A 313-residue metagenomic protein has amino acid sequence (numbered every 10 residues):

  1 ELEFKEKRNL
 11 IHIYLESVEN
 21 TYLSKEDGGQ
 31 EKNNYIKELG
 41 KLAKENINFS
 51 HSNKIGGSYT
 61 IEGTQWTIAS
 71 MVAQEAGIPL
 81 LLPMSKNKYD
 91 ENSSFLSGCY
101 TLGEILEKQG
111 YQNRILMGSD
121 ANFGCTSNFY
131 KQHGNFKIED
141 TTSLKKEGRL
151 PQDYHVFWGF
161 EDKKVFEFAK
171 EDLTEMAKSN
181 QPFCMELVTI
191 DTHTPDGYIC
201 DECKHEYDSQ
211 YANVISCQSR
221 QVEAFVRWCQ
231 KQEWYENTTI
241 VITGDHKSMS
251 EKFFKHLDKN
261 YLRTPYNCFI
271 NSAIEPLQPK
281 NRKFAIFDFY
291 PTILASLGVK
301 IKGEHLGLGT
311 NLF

Functional and structural regions predicted by a protein language model:
L2-F313: Solvent-exposed soluble domains appended to multi-pass membrane proteins
